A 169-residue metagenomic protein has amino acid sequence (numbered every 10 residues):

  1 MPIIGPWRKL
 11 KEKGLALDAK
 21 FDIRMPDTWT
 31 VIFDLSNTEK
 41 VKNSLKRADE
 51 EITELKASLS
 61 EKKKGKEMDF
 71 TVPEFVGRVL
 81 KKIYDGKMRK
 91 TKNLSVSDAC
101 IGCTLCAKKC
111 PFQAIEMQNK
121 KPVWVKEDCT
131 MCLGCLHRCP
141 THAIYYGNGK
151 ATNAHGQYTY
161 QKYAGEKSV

Functional and structural regions predicted by a protein language model:
M1-I83, A154: FMN-binding flavodoxin-like domain, especially the glycine-rich phosphate-binding loop
D34-E39, R138-C139, K167: Short alpha-helix boundary/capping motifs
S36-K40, M88, K92, K121: Short amphipathic alpha-helical segments at helix-loop
T71-T104, K108-P111: A mid-sequence, solvent-exposed acidic-amphipathic segment
V96, L105-W124, G134-A151: Iron-sulfur cluster-binding cysteine motifs and their immediate structural context in ferredoxin-like electron-transfer
H142-V169: Long, positively charged, glycine-interspersed low-complexity recognition regions
